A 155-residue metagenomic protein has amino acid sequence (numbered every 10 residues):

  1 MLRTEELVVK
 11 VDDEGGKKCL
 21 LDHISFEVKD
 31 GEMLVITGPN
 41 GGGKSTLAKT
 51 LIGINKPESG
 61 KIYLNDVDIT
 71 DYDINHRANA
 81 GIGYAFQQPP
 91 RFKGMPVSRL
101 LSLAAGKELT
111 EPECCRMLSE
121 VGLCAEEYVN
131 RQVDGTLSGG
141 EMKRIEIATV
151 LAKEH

Functional and structural regions predicted by a protein language model:
T37-P39: The feature captures the beta-strand-to-loop junction immediately N-terminal to the Walker
I52: Helix-to-loop junction immediately C-terminal to a conserved catalytic motif
G60-V67, A80, E113: Conserved ABC transporter NBD signature motif
D68-G83: ABC ATPase NBD coupling module
Q88, G94-E113: Q-loop/switch helix immediately C-terminal to the Walker
I147: Hydrophobic anchor residue at the start of the ABC signature
